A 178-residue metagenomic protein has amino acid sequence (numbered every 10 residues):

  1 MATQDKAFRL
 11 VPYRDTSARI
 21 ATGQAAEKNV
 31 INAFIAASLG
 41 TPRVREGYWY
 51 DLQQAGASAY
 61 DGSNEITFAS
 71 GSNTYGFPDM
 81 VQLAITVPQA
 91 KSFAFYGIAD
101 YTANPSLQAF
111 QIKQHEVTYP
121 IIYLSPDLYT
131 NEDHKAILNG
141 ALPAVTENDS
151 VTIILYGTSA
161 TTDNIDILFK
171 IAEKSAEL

Functional and structural regions predicted by a protein language model:
M1-L178: Beta-strand-centric surfaces of beta-sandwich/beta-rich domains
